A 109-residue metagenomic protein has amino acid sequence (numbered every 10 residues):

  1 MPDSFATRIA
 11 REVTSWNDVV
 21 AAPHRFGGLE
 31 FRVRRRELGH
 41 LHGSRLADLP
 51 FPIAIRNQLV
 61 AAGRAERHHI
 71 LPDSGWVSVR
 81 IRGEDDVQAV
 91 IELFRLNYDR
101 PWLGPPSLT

Functional and structural regions predicted by a protein language model:
M1-T109: Charge-dense, helix-prone N-terminal extensions
